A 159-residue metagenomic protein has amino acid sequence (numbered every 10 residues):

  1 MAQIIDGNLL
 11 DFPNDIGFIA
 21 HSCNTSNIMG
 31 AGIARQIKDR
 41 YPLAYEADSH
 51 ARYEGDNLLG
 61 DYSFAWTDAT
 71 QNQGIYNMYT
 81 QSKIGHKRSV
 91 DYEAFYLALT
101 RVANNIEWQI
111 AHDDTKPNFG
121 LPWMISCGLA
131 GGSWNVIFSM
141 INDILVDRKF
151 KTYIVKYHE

Functional and structural regions predicted by a protein language model:
M1-E159: Macrodomain-like recognition of ADP-ribose-binding/processing modules
